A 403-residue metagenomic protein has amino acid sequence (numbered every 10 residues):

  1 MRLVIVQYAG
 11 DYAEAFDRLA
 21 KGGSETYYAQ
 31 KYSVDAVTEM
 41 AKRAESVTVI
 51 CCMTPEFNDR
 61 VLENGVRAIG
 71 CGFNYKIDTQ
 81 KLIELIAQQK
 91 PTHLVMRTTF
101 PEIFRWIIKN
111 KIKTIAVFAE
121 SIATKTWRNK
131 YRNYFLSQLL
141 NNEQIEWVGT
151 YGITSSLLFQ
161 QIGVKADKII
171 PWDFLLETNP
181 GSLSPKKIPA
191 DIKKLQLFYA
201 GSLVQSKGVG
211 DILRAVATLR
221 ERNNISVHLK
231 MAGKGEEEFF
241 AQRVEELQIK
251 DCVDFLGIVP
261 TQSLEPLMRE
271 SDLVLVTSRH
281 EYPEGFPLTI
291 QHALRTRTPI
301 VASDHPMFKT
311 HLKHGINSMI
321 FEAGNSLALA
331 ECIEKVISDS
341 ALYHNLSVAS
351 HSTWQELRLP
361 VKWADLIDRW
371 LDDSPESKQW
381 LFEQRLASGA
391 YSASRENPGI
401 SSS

Functional and structural regions predicted by a protein language model:
V6, I188-K207, L213-V216, K230: Conserved donor-binding/catalytic core segment of Leloir-type glycosyltransferases
A44, A341-E396: A charged, aromatic-enriched C-terminal amphipathic alpha-helix characteristic of glycosyltransferases across folds
Q144-I192: Donor nucleotide-sugar binding/catalytic pocket of nucleotide-sugar-dependent glycosyltransferases
A241-Q262, L273: Nucleotide-activated donor-binding/catalytic signature segment of Leloir-type glycosyltransferases, i.e., the conserved
R269-P283, T298: Acidic donor-binding loop of glycosyltransferase active sites
T277-Q291, K309-T310: Nucleotide-sugar-dependent
R295, P299-A302, M319: Short hydrophobic beta-strand element within catalytic cores of glycosyltransferases and related nucleotide-activated
H314-G315, M319-S326, K335-S340: Conserved acidic donor-binding segment of nucleotide-sugar-dependent glycosyltransferases
